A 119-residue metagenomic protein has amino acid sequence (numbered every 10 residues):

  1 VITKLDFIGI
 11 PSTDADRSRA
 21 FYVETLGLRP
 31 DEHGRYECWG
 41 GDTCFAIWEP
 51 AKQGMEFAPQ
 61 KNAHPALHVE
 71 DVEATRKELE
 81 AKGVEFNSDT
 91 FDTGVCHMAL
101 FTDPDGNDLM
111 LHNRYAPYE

Functional and structural regions predicted by a protein language model:
V1, R76, E80-E119: Vicinal oxygen chelate
V1-R17, A63-L67, Y115-E119: N-terminal beta-strand motif that seeds the catalytic metal site of vicinal oxygen chelate
I2-K4, F57-N62, D92-T93: Short glycine-enriched loop/turn motifs at secondary-structure junctions
T3, G9-A46: Core segments of cupin and vicinal oxygen chelate
F21, E73-E78: Short amphipathic alpha-helices within nucleic acid-binding modules
L28-N62, D108-R114: Conserved short beta-strand elements that form part of the metal-binding/catalytic scaffold of enzyme active sites
R35-E37, A66, M98-L100: Conserved hydrophobic/aromatic beta-strand scaffold that supports enzyme active sites
